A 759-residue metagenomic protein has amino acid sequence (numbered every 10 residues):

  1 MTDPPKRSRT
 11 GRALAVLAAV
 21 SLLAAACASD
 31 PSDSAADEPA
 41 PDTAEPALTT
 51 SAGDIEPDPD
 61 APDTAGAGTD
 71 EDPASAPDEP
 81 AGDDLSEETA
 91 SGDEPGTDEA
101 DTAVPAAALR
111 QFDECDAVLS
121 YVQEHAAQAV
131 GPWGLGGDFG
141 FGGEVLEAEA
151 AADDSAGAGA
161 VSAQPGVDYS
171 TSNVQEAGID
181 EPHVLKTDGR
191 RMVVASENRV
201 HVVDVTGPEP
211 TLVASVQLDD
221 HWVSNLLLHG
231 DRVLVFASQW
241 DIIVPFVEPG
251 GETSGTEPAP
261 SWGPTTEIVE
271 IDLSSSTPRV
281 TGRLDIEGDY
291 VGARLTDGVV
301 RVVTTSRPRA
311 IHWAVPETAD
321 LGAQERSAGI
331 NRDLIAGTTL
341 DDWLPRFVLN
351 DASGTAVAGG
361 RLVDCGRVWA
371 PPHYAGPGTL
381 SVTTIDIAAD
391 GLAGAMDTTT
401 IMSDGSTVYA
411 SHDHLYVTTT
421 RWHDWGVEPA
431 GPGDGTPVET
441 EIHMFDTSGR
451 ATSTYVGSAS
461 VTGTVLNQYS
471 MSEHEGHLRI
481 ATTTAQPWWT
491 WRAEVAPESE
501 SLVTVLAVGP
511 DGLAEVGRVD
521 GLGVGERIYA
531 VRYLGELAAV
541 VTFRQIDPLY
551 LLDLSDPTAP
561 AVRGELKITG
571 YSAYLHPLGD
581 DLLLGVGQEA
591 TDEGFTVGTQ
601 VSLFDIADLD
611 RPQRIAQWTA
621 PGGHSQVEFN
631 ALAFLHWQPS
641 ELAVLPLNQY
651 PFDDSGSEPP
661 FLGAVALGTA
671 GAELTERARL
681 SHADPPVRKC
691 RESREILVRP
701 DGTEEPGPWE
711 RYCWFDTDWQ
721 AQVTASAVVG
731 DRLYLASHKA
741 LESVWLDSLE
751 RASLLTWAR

Functional and structural regions predicted by a protein language model:
D3-L14: Bacterial N-terminal signal peptides that target proteins for export
V16-A18: Sec-dependent N-terminal signal peptides
L23-A26: C-terminal motif of bacterial Sec signal peptides marking the signal peptidase cleavage site
A28-R759: Beta-sheet-rich non-transmembrane sensory/scaffold domains
